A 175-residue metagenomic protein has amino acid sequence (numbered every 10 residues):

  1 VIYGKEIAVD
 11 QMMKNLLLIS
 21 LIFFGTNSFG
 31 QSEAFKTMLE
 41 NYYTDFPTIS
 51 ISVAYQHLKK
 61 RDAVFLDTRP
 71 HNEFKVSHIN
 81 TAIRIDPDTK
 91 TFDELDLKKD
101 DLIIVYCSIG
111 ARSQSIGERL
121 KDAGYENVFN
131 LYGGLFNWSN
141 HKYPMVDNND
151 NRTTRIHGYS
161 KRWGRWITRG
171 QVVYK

Functional and structural regions predicted by a protein language model:
V1-A34: Bacterial Sec-dependent N-terminal signal peptides
Q31-S52, K75-D101, Q114-K175: Rhodanese-like catalytic fold shared by cysteine-dependent sulfurtransferases and DSP/PTP-type phosphatases
A54, D62-R69, A82: Short hydrophobic beta-strand that contains or immediately precedes a catalytic carboxylate
R61-A63, D100-L102: A general structural motif
Y106: Short, surface-exposed ligand- or partner-binding patches at beta-edge/loop junctions that are enriched in aromatics
I109-R112: Gly/Ser/Thr-rich loops at beta-strand to alpha-helix junctions that form or flank small-molecule/cofactor-binding
